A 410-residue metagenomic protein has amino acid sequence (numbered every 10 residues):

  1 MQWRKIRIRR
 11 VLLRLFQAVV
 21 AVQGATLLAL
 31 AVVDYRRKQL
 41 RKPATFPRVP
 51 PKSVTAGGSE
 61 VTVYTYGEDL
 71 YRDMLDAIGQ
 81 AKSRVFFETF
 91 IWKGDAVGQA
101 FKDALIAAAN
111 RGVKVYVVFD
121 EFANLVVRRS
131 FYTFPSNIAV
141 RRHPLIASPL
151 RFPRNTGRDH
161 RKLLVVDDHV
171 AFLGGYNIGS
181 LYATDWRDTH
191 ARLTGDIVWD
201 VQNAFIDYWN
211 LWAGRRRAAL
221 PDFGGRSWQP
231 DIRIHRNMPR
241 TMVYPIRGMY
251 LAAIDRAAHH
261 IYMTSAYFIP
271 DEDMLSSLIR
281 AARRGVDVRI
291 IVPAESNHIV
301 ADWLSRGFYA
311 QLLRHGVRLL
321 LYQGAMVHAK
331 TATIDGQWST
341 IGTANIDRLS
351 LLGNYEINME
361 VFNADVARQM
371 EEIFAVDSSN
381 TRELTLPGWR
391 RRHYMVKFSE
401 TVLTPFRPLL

Functional and structural regions predicted by a protein language model:
Q2-R141, A147-L410: Charged, low-complexity intrinsically disordered terminal segments
